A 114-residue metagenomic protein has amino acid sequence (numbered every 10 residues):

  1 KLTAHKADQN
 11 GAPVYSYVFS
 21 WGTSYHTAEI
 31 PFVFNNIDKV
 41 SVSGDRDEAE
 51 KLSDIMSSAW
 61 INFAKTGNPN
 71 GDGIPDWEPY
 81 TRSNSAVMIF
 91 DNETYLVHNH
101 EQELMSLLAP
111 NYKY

Functional and structural regions predicted by a protein language model:
K1-Y114: C-terminal helix-and-tail extensions that cap enzymatic domains
